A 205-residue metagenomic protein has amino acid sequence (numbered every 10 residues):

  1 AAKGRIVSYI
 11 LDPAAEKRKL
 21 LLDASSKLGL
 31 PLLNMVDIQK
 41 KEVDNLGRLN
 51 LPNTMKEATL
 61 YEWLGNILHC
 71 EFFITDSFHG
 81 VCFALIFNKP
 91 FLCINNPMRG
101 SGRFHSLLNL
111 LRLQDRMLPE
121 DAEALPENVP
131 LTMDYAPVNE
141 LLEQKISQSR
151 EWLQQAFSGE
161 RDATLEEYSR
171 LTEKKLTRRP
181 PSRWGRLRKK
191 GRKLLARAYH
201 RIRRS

Functional and structural regions predicted by a protein language model:
A1-S205: Active-site anion-handling motifs in enzyme catalytic cores
